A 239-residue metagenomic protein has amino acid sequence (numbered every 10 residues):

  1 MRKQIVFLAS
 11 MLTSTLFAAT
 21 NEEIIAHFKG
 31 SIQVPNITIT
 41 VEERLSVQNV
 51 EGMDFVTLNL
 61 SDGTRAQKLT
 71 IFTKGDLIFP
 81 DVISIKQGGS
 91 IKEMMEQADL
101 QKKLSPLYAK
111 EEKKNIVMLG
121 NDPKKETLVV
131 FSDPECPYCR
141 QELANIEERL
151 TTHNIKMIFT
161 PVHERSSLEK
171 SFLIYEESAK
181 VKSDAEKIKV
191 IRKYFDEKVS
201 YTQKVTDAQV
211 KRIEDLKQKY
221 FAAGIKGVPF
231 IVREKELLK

Functional and structural regions predicted by a protein language model:
M1-Q4: Positively charged n-region of N-terminal signal peptides that target proteins for export
V6-F7, R212: Intrinsically disordered, low-complexity segments enriched in glycine/proline and serine/threonine
A9, N145-T152, I231-V232, L238: Alpha-helix C-terminal capping segments
S10-A18: Hydrophobic h-region of N-terminal signal peptides that target proteins for export in Gram-negative bacteria
A19-T127, I191-K239: Non-globular targeting/processing and membrane-anchoring segments
K124-E126, V130-V205, F221-K226: Structural alpha/beta surface segment adjacent to cysteine/selenocysteine redox centers across thiol/disulfide enzymes
